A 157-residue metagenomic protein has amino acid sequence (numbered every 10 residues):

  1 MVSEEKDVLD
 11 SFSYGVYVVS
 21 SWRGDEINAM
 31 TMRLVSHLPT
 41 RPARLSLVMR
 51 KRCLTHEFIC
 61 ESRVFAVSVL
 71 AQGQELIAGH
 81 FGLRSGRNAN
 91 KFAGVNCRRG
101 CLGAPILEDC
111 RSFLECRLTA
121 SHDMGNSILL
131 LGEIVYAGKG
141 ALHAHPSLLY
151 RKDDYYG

Functional and structural regions predicted by a protein language model:
M1-G157: Basic, polyanion-binding surface patches
